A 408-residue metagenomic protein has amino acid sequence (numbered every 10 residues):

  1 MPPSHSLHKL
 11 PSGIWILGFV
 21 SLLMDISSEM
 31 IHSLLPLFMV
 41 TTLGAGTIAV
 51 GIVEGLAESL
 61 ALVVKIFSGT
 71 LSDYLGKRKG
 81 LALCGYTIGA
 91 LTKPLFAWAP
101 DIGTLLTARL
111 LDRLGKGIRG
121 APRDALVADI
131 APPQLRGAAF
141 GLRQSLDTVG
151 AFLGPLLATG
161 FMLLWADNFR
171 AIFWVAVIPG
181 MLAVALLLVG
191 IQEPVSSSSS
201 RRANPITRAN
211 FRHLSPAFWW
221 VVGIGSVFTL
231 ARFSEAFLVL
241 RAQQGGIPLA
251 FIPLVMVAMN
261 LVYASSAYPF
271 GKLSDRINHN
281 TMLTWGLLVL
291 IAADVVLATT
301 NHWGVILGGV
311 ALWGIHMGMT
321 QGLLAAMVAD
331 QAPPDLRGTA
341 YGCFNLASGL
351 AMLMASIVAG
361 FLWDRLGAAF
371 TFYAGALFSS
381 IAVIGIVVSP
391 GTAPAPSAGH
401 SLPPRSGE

Functional and structural regions predicted by a protein language model:
M1-P11, E193-I224, P404: Juxtamembrane intracellular "pre-TM" segments in multi-pass secondary transporters
S6-A61, F218-V255: Helix-loop boundary and gating motifs at the non-cytosolic
L37-T42, L153-A171, M354-F370: Transmembrane alpha-helix termini and helix-breaking/packing motifs in multi-pass membrane transporters
V64-G76, M162, S266-N278, W363-D364: Helix-to-loop junctions at the C-terminal end of transmembrane segments in multipass secondary transporters
G80-P94, V177, T281-V296, Y373-A376: Structural signature of the two symmetry-related core transmembrane helices
L95-A108, A298-G309: Helix-loop junctions at membrane interfaces in 12-TM secondary transporters
A108-V149: Cytoplasmic helix-loop-helix junction between adjacent transmembrane helices in 12-TM secondary transporters
V177-S199, A382-P390: C-terminal membrane-cytosol helix-exit motif in multi-pass small-molecule transporters
